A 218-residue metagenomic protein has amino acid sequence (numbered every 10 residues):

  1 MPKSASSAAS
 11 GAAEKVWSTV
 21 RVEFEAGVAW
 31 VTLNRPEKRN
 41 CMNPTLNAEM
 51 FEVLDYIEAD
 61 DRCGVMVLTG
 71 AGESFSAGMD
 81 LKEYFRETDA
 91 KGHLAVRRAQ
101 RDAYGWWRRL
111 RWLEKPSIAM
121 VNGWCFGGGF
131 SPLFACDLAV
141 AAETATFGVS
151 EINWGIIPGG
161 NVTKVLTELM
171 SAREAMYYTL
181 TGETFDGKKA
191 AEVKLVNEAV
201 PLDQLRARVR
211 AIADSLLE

Functional and structural regions predicted by a protein language model:
M1-A71: Conserved CoA-thioester-binding segment of acyl-CoA-metabolizing enzymes
V31, L68, D80, P132-F134 (+2 more regions): Hydrophobic/aromatic residues within transmembrane alpha-helices of multi-pass small-molecule transporters
P36, V140-A145, V196-E218: C-terminal long alpha-helix characteristic of the crotonase
T45, E49, D102, R109 (+1 more regions): Charged catalytic carboxylate motif
R62, G70-R109, C125, G155: Glycine- (often His-adjacent) and acidic-residue-rich active-site loop that binds/positions the CoA thioester
Y104-W154, P158, T184: Glycine-rich beta-to-alpha active-site loop
L138, Y177, T181-E183, K189 (+3 more regions): Well-ordered beta-strand positions
K164-R173: Hydrophobic, secondary-structure "cap" segments at the distal end of domains
